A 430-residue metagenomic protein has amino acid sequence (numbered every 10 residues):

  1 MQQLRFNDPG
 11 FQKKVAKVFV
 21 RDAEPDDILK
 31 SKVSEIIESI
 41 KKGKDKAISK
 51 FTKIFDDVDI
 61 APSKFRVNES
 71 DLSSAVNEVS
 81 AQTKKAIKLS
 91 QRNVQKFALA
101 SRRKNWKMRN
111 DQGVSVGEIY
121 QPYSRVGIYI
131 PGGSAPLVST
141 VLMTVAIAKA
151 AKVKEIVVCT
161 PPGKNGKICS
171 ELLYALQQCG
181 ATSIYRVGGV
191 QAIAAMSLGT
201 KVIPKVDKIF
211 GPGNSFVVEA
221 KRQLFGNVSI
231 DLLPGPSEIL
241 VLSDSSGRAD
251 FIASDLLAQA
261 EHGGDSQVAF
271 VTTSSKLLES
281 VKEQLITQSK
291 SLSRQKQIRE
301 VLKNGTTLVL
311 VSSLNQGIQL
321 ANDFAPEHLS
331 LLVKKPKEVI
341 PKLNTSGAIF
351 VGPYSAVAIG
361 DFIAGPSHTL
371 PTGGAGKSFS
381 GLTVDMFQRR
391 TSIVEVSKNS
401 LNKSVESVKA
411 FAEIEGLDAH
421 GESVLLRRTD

Functional and structural regions predicted by a protein language model:
M1-S124: N-terminal Rossmann-like NAD(P)+-binding subdomain of aldehyde/semialdehyde dehydrogenases
Q2-P9, S183-G188, L308-S313: Short acidic-hydrophobic, aromatic-tinged amphipathic segments that line or gate anion-handling sites
R103-M108, S229, S266-V271, S291-L302 (+2 more regions): Flexible, glycine/charged-enriched surface loops at secondary-structure junctions
M108-Y174: Conserved small-residue-rich beta-alpha loop and adjacent elements that most often cradle the phosphate/pyrophosphate
G180-A258, H262-Q267: Conserved NAD(P)+-binding/catalytic subdomain of aldehyde/semialdehyde dehydrogenases
L232-N304, L308: A conserved active-site cap/scaffold subdomain adjacent to cofactor or substrate pockets
N322-D430: C-terminal core of ALDH-fold dehydrogenases
